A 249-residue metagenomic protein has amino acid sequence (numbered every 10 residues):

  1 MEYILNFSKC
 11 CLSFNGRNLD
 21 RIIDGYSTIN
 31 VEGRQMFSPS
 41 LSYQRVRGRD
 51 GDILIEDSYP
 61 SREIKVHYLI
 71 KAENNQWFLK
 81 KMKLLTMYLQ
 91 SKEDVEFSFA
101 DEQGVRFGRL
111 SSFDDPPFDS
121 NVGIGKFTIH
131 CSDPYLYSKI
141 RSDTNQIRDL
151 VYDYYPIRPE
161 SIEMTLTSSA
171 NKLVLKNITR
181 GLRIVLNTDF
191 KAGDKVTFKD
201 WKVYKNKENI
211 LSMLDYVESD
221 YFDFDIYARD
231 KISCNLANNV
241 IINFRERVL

Functional and structural regions predicted by a protein language model:
M1-S42: Polar/acidic, low-complexity leader/linker segments enriched in S/T/G and N/D
N30-K65: Short, solvent-exposed beta-alpha or beta-beta edge segments that form flexible loop/patches at the rim of ligand
G51-Q76, N121-P134: Oligomerization/assembly interface segments of phage tail-like spikes and tubes
S58-R62, L89-S91, D119-G123, P156-R158 (+2 more regions): Solvent-exposed loop and beta-edge segments used for protein-protein assembly and interaction
H67-S111: Short, acidic/charged, Gly/Pro-enriched secondary-structure junctions
Y68-A72, D101, D114, C131-Y135 (+3 more regions): Beta-strand elements of well-folded, non-transmembrane domains
D94-Y135: Short beta-strand and beta-hairpin "edge-sheet" elements
Y137-L249: Intrinsically disordered, low-complexity segments enriched in serine, threonine, and glycine
